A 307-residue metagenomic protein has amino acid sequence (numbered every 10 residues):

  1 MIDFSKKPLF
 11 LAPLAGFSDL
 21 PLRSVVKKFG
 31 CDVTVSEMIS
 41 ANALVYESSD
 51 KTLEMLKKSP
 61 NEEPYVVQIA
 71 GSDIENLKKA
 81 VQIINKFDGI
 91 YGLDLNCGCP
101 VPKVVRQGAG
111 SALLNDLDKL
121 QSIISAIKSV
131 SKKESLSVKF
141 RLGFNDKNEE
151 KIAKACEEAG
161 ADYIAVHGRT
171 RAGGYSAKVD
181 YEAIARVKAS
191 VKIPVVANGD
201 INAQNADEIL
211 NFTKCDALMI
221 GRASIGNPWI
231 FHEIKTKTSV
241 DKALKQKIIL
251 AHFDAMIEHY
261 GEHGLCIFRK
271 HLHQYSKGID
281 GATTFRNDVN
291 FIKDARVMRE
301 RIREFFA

Functional and structural regions predicted by a protein language model:
M1-S5, F10, L20-P21, S122 (+6 more regions): Alpha/beta catalytic cores of nucleotide-metabolism and tRNA/nucleoside-modifying enzymes
I2-S5, L14-F87, Y91: Glycine-rich, positively charged N-terminal anion/phosphate-binding segment
L9-P13, T34-S36, Y65-I69, L93 (+4 more regions): Hydrophobic faces of well-ordered beta-strands that scaffold small-molecule active sites in alpha/beta enzyme cores
L14-G16, I39-A41, A70-S72, G98-P100 (+4 more regions): Active-site beta-loop-alpha junctions enriched in small/polar residues
I74, D116-L117, A177, G199: A conditional alpha-helix N-cap/helix-loop micro-motif detector
N76, K119, I248: Soluble or luminal CAZymes and related metallo-dependent hydrolases
V81-L93, C97-A109, D118-I193: Alpha/beta enzyme core
